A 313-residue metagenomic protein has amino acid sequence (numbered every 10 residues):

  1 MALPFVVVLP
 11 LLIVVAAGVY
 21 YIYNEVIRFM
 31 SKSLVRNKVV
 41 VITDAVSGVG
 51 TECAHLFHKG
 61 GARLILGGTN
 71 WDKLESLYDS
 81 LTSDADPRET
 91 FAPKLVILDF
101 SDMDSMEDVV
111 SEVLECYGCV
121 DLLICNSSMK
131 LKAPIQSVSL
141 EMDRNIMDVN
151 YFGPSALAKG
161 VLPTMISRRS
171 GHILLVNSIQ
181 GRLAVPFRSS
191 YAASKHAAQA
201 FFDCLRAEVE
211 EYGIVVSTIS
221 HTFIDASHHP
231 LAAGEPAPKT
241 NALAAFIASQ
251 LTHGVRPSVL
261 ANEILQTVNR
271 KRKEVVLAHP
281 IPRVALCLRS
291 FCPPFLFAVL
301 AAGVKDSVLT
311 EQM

Functional and structural regions predicted by a protein language model:
V39, V46-S47: Conserved glycine-rich cofactor-binding loop
A62-L77: Conserved glycine-rich Rossmann-like NAD(P)H-binding loop of the short-chain dehydrogenase/reductase
D84-D104: Rossmann-fold cofactor-recognition segment
P134-I135, S139-R144: Substrate-binding pocket helix/loop in short-chain dehydrogenase/reductase
A158, S194: Active-site helix of classical SDR
S178: Residue(s) in the substrate-gating loop at a strand-loop-helix junction that position the organic substrate next
A207-P280: SDR active-site lid
